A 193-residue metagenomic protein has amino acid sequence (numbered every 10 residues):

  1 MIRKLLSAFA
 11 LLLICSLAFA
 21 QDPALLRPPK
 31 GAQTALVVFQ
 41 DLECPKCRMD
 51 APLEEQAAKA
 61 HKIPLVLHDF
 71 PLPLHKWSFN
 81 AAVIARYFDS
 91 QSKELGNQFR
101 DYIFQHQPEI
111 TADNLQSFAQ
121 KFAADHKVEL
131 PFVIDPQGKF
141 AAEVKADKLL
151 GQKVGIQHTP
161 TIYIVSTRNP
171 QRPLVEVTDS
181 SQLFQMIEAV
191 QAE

Functional and structural regions predicted by a protein language model:
M1-K4: Positively charged n-region of N-terminal signal peptides that target proteins for export
S7-S16: Bacterial N-terminal signal peptides
A20-T34: A short beta-strand-turn-helix
P29-G31, K59-A60, W77, K153-H158: Extracellular/periplasmic catalytic domains that process cell-envelope and extracellular macromolecules
T34-A35, K62: Alpha/beta-hydrolase fold active-site loops
A35, Q40-E43, H158: Short pre-active-site segment immediately N-terminal to redox-active cysteine/selenocysteine motifs in thiol-based
L42, R48-F122: Structural alpha/beta surface segment adjacent to cysteine/selenocysteine redox centers across thiol/disulfide enzymes
K121-E193: C-terminal cap of thioredoxin/glutaredoxin-like
